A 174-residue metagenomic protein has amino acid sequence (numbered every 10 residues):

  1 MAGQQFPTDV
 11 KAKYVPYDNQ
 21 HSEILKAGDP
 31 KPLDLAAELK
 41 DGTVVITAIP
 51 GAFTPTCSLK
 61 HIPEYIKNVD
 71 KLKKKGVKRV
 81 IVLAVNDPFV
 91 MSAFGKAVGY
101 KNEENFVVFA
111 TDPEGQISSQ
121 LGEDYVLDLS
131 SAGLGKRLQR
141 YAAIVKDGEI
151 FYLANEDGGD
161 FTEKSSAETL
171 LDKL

Functional and structural regions predicted by a protein language model:
M1-L174: Chalcogenol-based redox active-site neighborhoods
